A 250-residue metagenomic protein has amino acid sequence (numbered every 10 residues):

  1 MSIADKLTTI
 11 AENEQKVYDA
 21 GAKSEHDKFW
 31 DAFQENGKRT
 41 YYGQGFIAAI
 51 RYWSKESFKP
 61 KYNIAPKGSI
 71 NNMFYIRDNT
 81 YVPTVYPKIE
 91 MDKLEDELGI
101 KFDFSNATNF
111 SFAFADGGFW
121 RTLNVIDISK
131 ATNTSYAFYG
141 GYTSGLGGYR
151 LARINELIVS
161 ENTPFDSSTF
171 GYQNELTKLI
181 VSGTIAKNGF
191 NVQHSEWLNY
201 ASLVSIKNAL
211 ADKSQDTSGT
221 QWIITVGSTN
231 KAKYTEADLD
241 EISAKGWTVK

Functional and structural regions predicted by a protein language model:
M1-E25: Short, low-complexity N-terminal tether/leader segments at secretion or assembly junctions of large, surface-exposed
A22, K38, G246-T248: Short aromatic/hydrophobic-glycine micro-motifs
D27-G68, N79-T108, G118-T132, T143-P164 (+4 more regions): Structural signature of tandem-repeat unit edges
N71, D92, S111, S135 (+1 more regions): Short glycine-/small-residue-rich flexible loop motifs, especially phosphate/cofactor-binding loops
M73-F74, A113-G117, Y136-G141, T169-G171 (+1 more regions): Periodic small-residue-enriched repeat registers in elongated scaffold domains
G219-I224, K231-K250: C-terminal capping region of solenoid repeat domains
